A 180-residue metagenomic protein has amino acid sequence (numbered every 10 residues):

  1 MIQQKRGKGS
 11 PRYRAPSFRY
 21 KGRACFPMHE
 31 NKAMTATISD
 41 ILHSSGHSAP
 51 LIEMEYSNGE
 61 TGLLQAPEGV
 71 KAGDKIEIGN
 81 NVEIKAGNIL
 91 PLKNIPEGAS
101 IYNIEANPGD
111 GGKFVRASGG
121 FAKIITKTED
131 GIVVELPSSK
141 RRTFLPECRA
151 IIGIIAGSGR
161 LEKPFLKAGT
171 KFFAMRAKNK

Functional and structural regions predicted by a protein language model:
M1-H47, A72-K180: Basic, glycine/proline-rich low-complexity segments that contact nucleic acids
G46, M54-Y56: Structural recognition of beta-strand segments within beta-rich domains
Y56, A66, T126: Conserved strand-loop elements at the edges of beta-sheets that form or border functional pockets
Y56-G59, S138: Short acidic-glycine loop/turn motifs at beta-strand connectors
G59-K71: Beta-strand/loop nucleic-acid-binding surfaces
